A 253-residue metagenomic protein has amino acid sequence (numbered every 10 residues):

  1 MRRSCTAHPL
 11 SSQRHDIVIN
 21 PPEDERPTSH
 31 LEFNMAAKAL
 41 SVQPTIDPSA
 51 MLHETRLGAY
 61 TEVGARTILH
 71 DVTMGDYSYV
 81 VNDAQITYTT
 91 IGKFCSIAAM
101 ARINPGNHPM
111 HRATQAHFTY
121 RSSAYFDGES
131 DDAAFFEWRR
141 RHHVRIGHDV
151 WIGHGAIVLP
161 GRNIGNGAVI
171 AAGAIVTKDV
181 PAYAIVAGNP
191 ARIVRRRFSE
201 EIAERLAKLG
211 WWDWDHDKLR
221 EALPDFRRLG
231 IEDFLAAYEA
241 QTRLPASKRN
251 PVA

Functional and structural regions predicted by a protein language model:
I19-E32, V42-D47, A116-V158, P190-A253: C-terminal segments of enzyme domains that contribute to small-molecule binding surfaces
N34, K38-L57, E62-P160: Flexible, glycine/small-residue-enriched loop-and-beta-strand segment within the central core of proteins
V158-G165, T177: Beta-rich strand-turn-strand
G165-N166, P181-Y183: Conserved catalytic segment of ABC-fold P-loop ATPases
I170, G188: Conserved G/P- and acidic residue-centered "switch" motifs that form tight phosphate/ATP-binding loops in soluble
